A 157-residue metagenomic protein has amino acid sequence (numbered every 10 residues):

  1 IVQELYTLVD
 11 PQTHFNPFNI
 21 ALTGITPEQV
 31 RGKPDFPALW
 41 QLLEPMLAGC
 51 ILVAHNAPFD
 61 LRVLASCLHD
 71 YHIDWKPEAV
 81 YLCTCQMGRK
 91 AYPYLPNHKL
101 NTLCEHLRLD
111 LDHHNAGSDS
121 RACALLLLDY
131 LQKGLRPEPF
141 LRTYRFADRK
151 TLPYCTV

Functional and structural regions predicted by a protein language model:
I1-V2, G49-C50, T84-M87, Y130: A short, structure-level motif marking secondary-structure boundaries and short turns
I1-Y71, W75-A79, P93-H114, Y154-C155: Conserved non-catalytic scaffold segment of RNase H-like nuclease domains
T13, A38, Q86, R121-A122: Short secondary-structure boundary/hinge segments and terminal tails
P77-R89: Histidine/lysine/aspartate-rich catalytic loop segments that bind and position anionic ligands
Q86-R89, E105, L125-L128: Generic alpha-helical structural context detector
A116-D129: Acidic, divalent-metal-coordinating active-site segment for phosphoryl/phosphodiester hydrolysis, typified by short
L126-V157: Acidic two-metal-ion nuclease catalytic site recognized across multiple nuclease folds, prominently DnaQ/RNase D-T
